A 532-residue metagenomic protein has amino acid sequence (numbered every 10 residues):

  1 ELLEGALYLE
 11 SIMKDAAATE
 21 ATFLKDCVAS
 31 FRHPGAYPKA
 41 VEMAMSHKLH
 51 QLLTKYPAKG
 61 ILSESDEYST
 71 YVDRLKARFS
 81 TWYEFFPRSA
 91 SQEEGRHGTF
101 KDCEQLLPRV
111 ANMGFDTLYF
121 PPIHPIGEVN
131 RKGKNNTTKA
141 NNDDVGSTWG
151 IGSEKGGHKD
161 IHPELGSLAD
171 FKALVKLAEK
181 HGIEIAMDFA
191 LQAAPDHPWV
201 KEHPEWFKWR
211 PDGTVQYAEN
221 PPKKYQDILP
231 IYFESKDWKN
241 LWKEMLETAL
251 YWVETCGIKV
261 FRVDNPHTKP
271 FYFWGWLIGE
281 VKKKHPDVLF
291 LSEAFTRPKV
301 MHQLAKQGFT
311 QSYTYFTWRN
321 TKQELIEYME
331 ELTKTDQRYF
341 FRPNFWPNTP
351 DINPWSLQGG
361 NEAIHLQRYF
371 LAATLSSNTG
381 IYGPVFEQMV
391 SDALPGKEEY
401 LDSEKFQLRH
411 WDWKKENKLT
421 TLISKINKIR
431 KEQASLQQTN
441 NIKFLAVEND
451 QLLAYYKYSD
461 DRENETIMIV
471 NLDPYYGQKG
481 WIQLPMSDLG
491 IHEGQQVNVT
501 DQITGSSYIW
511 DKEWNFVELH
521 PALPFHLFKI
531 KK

Functional and structural regions predicted by a protein language model:
E1-Y83, S89, R96-D116, P125 (+4 more regions): Carbohydrate-interacting/catalytic domains
K76-F100, R109-D170, A194-E202, L277-G279 (+1 more regions): Aromatic-lined carbohydrate-binding/catalytic grooves of carbohydrate-active enzymes
P87, Y119-H124, M187-L191, N265 (+2 more regions): Glycine-rich, histidine-containing beta strand-loop boundary motifs that form or position
L107-P121, D170-A190, W252, V260: Conserved beta-strand->loop/alpha-helix structural units within folded catalytic cores of enzymes with alpha/beta
T148-K172, K176, P195-K418, K425 (+4 more regions): Alpha-amylase-like alpha-glycosidases and glucanotransferases acting on alpha-linked glucans and related
